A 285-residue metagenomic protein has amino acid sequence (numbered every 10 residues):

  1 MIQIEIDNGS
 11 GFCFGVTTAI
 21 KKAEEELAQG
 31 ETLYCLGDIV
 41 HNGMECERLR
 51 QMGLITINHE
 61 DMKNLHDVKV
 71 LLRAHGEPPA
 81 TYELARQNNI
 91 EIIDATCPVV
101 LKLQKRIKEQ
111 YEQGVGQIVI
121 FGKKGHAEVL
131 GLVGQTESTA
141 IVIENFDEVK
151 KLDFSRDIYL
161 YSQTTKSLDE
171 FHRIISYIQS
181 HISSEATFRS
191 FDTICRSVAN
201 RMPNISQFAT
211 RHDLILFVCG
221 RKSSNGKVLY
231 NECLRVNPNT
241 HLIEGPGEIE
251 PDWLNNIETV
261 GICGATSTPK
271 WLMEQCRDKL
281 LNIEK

Functional and structural regions predicted by a protein language model:
M1-K285: The feature marks the mature, well-folded catalytic cores of soluble enzymes
